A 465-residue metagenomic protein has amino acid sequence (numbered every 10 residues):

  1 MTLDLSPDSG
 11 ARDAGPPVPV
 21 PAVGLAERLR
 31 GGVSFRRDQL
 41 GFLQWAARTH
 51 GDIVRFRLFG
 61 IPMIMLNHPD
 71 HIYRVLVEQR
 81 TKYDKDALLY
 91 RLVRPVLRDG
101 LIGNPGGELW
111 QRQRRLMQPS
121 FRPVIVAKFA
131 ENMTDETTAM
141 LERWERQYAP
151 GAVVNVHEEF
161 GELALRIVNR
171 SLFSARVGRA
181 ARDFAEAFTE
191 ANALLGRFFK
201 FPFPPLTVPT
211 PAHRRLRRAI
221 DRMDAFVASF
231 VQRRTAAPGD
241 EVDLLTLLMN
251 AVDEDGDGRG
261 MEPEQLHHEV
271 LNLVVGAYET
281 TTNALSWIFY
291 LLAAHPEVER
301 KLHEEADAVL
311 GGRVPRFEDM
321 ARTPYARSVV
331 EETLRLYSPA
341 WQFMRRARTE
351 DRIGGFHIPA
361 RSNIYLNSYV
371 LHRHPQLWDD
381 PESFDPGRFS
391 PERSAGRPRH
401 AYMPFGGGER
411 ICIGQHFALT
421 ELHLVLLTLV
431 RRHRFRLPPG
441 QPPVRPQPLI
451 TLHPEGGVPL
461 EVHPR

Functional and structural regions predicted by a protein language model:
M1-M63, D70, L88-V96, S229 (+3 more regions): N-terminal targeting/anchor module and adjacent flexible "hinge" preceding the catalytic domain
T2-P19, G41-R48, T137, L141 (+6 more regions): Cytochrome P450 proximal C-terminal region
T2-V20, K85-R94, L109-W110, I125-N283 (+2 more regions): Cytochrome P450 heme-thiolate monooxygenase catalytic core
R30-G51, A225, S229, G312-G354: Conserved cytochrome P450 K-helix E-x-x-R motif and the immediately C-terminal K′/meander segment
G41, Y73-L92, D379: Cytochrome P450 catalytic domain signature, combining two hallmark sequence patches
T280-E299, H303-E305, H416-R431: Cytochrome P450 catalytic-core helices
L366-S394: Conserved cytochrome P450 K-helix/beta-meander segment immediately N-terminal to the heme-binding cysteine loop
